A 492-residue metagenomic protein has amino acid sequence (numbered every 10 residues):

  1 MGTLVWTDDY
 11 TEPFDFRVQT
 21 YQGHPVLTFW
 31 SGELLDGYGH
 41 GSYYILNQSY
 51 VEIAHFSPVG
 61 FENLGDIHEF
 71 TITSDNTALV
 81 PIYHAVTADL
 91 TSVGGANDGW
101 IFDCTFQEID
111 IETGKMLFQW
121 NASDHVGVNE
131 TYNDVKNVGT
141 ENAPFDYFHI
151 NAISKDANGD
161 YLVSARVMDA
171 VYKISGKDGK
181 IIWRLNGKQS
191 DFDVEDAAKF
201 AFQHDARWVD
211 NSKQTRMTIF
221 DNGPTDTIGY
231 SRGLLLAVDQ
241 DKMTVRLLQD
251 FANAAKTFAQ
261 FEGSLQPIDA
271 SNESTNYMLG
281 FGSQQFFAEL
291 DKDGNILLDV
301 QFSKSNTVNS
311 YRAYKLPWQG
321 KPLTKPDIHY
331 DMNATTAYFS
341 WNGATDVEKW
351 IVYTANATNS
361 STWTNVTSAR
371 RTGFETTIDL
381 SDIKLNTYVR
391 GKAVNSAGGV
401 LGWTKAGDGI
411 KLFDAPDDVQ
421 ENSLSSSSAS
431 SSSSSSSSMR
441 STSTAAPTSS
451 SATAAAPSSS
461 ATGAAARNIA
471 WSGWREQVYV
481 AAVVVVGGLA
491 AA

Functional and structural regions predicted by a protein language model:
M1-L424: Histidine-/acidic-rich catalytic cores in large beta-rich domains
Y44-N47, Y277-G280, M439-T442, A446 (+1 more regions): Extended, compositionally biased low-complexity polar/Lys-Gly-rich tracts and adjacent boundary/linker regions are
T372, T376, T404, T444 (+2 more regions): Ser/Thr-centric signal marking residues that sit in or immediately flank functional binding/regulatory motifs
F413-A461: Fungal extracellular serine/threonine-rich, low-complexity, intrinsically disordered "mucin-like" regions of secreted
S458-A492: Cleavable C-terminal sorting propeptides in eukaryotic secreted/cell-surface proteins
